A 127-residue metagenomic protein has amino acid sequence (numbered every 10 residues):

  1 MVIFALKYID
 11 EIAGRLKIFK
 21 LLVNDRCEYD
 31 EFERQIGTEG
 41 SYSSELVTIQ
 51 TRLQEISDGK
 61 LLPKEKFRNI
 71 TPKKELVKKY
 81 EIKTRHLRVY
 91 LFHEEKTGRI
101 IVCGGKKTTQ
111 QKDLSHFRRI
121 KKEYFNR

Functional and structural regions predicted by a protein language model:
M1-H86, E95-G98, K107-R127: Basic, Lys/Arg-enriched alpha-helical interface segments
I101-V102: Conserved catalytic cores of phosphodiester-cleaving nucleases, focusing on short active-site segments
